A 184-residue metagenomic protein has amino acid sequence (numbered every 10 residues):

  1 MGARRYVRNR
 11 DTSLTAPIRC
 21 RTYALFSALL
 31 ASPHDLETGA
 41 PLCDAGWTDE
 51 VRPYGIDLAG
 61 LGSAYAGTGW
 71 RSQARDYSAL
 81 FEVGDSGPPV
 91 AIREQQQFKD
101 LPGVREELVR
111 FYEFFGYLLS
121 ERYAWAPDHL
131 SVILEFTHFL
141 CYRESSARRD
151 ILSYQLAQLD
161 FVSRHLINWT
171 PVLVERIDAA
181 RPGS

Functional and structural regions predicted by a protein language model:
M1-S184: Surface/interface-facing alpha-helical segments and adjacent flexible terminal/loop regions used for partner/assembly
